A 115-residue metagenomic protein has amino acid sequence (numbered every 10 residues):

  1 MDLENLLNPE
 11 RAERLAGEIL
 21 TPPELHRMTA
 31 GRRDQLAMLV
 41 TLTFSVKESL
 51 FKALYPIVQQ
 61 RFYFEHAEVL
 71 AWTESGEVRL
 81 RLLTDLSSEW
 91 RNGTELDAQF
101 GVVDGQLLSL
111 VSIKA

Functional and structural regions predicted by a protein language model:
M1-A115: Core catalytic alpha/beta fold that binds nucleotide/phospho-ligands
